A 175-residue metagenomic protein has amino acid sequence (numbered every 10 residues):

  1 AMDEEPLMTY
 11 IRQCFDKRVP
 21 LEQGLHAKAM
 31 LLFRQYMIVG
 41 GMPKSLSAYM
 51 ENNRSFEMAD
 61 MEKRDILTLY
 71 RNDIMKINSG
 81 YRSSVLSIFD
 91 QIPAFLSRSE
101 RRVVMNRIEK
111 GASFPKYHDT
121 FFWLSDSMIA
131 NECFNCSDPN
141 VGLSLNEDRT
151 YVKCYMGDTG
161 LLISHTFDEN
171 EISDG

Functional and structural regions predicted by a protein language model:
A1-G41: Amphipathic alpha-helical segments of the small helical/lid subdomains adjacent to P-loop NTPase cores
Q35-M37, M42, L46-G175: Accessory nucleic acid-recognition modules appended to NTPase machines
